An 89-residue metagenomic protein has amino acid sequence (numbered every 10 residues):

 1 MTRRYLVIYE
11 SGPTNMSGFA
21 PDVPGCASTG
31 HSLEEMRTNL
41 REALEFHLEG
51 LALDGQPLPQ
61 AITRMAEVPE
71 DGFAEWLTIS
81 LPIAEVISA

Functional and structural regions predicted by a protein language model:
M1-L6, T38-A89: Short, charged, surface-exposed hinge/linker loops at domain edges that act as mobile lids or interdomain connectors
Y5, D22-G25: Short amphipathic alpha-helical segments
I8-P21: Short aromatic-glycine-(Arg/Gly/Cys) micro-motifs in beta-strand/loop hairpins
T14, G25, V86-S88: Generic "edge-of-domain/loop-turn" microfeature
A20-V23, L81: Hydrophobic alpha-helix-in-membranes signature
P24-E34: A short, exposed loop/beta-hairpin motif centered on an aromatic-Gly-Thr core
